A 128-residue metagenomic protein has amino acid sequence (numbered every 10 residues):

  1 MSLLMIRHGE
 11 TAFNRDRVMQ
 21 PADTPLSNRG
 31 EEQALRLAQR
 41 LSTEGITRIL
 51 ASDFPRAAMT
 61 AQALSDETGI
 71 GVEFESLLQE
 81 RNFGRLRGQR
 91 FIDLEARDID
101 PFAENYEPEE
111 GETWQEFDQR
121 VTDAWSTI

Functional and structural regions predicted by a protein language model:
M1-L4, R48: Extreme N-terminal starter segment of soluble prokaryotic enzymes
M5-G9: Histidine-centered catalytic micro-motifs
E10-M59, E110-T122: Loop-to-helix element that buttresses phosphate recognition and phosphoryl-transfer chemistry
F13-D16, R81-R85, E104-N105: A short acidic, helix-capping loop that chelates divalent metal ions and anchors anionic groups
R36-I99: Phosphate-coordination/substrate-recognition cap region in phosphate-metabolizing enzymes
A96-E116: Short glycine/proline- and acidic residue-enriched helix-loop micro-motifs that form flexible lids or anion-recognition
I128: Hydrophobic alpha-helical bundle segments that form small-molecule/ligand-binding pockets
